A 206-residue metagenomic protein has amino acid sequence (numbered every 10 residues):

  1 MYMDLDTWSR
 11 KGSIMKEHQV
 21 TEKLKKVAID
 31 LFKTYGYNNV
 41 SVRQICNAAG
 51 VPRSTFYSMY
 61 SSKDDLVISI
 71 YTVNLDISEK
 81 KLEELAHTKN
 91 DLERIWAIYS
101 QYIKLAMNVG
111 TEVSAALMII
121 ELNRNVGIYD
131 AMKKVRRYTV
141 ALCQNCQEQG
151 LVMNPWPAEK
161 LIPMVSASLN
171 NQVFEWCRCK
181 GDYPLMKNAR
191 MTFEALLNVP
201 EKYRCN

Functional and structural regions predicted by a protein language model:
M1-K11, K104, R137, A141-E148 (+2 more regions): C-terminal peripheral helix-coil segments that are non-catalytic and often amphipathic
M1-Y35, N39-A48, D65: Basic, helix-initiating cap at the start of DNA-binding domains
H18-K26, N38-N39, G50, S58-E83 (+2 more regions): An amphipathic alpha-helix adjacent to DNA-recognition modules
T21, K25, V67, Y71 (+4 more regions): Amphipathic, non-transmembrane alpha-helical scaffold segments
S54: Key DNA-contact positions within bacterial/archaeal DNA-binding proteins
S69, E83-N108, L161-V165, C205: Hydrophobic alpha-helical connector segments
E93-W96, Y129-K134, E148-M164, P184-N188: All-alpha amphipathic helical-bundle segments outside canonical DNA-binding/catalytic cores that form hydrophobic
I103-V140: Short secondary-structure transition hinges
